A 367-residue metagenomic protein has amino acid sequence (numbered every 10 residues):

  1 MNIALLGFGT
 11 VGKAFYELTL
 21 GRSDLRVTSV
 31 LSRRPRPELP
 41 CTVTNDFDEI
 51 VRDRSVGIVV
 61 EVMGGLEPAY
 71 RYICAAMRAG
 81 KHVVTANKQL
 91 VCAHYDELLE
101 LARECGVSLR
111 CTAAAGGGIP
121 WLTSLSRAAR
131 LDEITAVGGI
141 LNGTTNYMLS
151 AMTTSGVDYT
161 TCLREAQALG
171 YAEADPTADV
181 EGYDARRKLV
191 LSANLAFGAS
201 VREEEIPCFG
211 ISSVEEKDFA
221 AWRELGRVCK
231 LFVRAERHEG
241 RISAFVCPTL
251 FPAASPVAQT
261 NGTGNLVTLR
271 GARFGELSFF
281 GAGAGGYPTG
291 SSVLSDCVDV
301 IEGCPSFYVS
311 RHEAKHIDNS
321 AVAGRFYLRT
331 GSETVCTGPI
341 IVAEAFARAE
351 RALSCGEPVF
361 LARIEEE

Functional and structural regions predicted by a protein language model:
N2-E17: Glycine-rich adenosine-cofactor-binding loop
G21-L39: NAD(P)-binding Rossmann-fold cofactor-contacting core
N45-A86: Rossmann-fold NAD(P) dinucleotide-binding segment
Y70-A75, K88-R127: Rossmann-fold NAD(P)-binding glycine/threonine-rich loop
I119-I134, T145-V157, R187-V201, D296: Oxidoreductase and adenylate-handling cofactor-binding alpha/beta cores
I134-G138, N146-L149, T153, E165 (+2 more regions): Catalytic, metal-anchored helix/loop core of enzyme active sites in primary metabolism
T161-Q259, G264-L266, G285: Substrate-binding/catalytic subdomain of NAD(P)-dependent oxidoreductase enzymes
C297-D299, G303-E367: A conserved regulatory-domain signal marking ACT and ACT-like small-molecule sensing domains and adjacent regulatory
